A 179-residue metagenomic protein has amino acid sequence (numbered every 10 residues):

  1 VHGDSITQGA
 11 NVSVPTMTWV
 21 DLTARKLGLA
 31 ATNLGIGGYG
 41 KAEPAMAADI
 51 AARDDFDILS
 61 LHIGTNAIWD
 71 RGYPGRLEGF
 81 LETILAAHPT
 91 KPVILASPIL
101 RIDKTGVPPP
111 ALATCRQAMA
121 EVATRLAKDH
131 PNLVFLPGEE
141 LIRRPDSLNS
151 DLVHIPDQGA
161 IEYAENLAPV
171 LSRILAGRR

Functional and structural regions predicted by a protein language model:
V1-G37, A45-D55: Serine-esterase "nucleophile elbow" of acetyl-processing enzymes
G37-G38, E139: Short beta->alpha linker loops
A45-R179: Alpha-helical cap/lid subdomain in secreted, periplasmic, or secretory-pathway luminal O-acyl-processing enzymes
